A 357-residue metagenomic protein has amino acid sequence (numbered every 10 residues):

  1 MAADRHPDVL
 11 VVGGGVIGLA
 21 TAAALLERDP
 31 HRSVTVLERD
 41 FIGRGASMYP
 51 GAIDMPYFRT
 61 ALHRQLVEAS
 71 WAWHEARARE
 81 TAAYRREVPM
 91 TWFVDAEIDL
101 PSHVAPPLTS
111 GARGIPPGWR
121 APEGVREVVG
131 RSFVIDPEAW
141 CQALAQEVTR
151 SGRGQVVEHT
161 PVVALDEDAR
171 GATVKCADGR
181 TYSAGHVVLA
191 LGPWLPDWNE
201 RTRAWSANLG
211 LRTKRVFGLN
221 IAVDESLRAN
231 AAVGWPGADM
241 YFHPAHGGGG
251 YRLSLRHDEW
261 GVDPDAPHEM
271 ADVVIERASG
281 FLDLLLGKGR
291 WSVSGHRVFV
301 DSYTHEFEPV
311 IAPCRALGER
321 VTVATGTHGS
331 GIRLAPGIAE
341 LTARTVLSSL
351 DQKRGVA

Functional and structural regions predicted by a protein language model:
A3-I17, T35: Beta1/beta-strand and adjacent pyrophosphate-binding region of the FAD-binding site in flavoprotein oxidoreductases
L10-V12, Y182-L195, A339: Short hydrophobic core segments
A23-A24, A52-D54, A83-E87, L191-E319: Active-site substrate-recognition segment that forms the wall of the catalytic cavity or substrate channel
L26-S47: Glycine-rich FAD pyrophosphate-binding loop
G51-V125, D239-Y241: Dinucleotide-binding Rossmann-like beta1-alpha1 core, especially the glycine-rich loop that anchors the ADP
A82-W92, T109-V148, R256-V262, T322-T327: Helix-loop-beta segment of a Rossmann-like dinucleotide-binding subdomain
Q155-A172: A conserved short coil-to-beta-strand element within the FAD-binding core of flavoproteins
G287-A357: C-terminal catalytic lobe of FAD-dependent flavoproteins
